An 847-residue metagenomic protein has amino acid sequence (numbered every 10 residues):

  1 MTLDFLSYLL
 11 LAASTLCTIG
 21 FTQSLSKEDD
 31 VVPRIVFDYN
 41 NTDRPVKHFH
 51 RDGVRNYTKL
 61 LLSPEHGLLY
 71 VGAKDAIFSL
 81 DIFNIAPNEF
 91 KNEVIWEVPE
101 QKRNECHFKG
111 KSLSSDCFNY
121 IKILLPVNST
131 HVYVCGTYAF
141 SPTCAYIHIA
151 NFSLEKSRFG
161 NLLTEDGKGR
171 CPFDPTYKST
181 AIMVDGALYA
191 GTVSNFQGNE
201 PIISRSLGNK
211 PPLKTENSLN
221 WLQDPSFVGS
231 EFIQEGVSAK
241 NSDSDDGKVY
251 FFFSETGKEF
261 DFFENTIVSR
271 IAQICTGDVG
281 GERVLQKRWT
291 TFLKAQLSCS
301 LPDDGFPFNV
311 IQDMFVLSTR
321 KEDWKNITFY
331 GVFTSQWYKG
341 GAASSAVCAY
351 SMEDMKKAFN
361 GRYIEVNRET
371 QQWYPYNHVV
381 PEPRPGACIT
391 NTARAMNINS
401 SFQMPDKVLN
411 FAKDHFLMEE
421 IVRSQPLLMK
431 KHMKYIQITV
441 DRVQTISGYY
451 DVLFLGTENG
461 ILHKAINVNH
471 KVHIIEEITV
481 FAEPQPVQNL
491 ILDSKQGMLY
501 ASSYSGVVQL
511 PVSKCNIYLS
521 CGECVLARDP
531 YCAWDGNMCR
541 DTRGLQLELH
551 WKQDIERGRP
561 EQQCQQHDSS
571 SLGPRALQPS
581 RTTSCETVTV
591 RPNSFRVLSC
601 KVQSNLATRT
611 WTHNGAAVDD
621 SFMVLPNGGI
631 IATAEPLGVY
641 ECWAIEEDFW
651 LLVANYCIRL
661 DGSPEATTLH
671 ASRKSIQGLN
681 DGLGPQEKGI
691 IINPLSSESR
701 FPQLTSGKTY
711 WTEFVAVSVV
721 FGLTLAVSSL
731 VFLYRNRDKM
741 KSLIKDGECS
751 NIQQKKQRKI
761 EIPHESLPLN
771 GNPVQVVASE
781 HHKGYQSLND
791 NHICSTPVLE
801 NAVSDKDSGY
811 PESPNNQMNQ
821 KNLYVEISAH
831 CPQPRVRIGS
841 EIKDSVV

Functional and structural regions predicted by a protein language model:
T2-Q496, A501-Q509, C521-E523, Y531 (+5 more regions): Disulfide-stabilized extracellular ectodomains of secreted/luminal proteins, especially beta-rich
F108, Y146, T390, I517 (+9 more regions): Disulfide-rich extracellular modules and peptides
K321-D323, W337-G341, I446-S447, C524 (+5 more regions): Surface-exposed loops and adjacent edge beta-strands of modular extracellular domains
P426-Q437, S569-R596: Surface beta-strand/loop "capping" patches
V472-P484, L492-S494, S505-Q509, D541-R543 (+5 more regions): Extracellular juxtamembrane "stalk/ectodomain stem" immediately N-terminal to a transmembrane helix in metazoan
N614-G615, T724, S845: Long, solvent-exposed non-transmembrane regions
G684-Y710, N736-V847: Cytosolic C-terminal tails of single-pass type I membrane
E713-M740: Single-pass type I membrane-protein transmembrane alpha-helix
